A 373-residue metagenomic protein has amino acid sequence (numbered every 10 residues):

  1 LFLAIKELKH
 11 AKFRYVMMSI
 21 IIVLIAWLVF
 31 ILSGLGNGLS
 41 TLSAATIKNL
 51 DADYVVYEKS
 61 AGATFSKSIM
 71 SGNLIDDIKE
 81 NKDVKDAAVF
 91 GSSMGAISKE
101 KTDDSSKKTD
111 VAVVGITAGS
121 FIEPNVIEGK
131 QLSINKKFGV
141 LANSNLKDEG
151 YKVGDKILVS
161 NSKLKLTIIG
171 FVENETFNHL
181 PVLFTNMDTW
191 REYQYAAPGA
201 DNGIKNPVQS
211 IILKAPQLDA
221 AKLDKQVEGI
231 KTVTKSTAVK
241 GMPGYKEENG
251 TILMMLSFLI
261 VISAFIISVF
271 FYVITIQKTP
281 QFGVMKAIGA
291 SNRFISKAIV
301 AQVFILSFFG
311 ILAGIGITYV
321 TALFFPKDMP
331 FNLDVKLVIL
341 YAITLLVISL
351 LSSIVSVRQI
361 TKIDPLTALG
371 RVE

Functional and structural regions predicted by a protein language model:
L1-V29, S40, E373: N-terminal Sec/SRP start-transfer signal
L8, K286-R293, V372: Short helix-to-coil transition segments within interhelical loops that connect adjacent transmembrane helices
R14, W27-Y54: Alpha-helical transmembrane segments
K48-I97, S106-G115: Membrane-proximal extracellular/periplasmic loop immediately following the first transmembrane helix
T109-G119, P124-E192: Hydrophobic secondary-structure segments that place a key small or acidic residue at a functional site
F171-L253, L259: Mechanotransmission and gating elements of multispan inner-membrane complexes involved in transport and envelope
D224-I267, F271-P280, V284-M285, S296-V300 (+1 more regions): Peri-transmembrane interface segments
K297-A298, F304-G370: Short helix-loop junctions at transmembrane helix boundaries
